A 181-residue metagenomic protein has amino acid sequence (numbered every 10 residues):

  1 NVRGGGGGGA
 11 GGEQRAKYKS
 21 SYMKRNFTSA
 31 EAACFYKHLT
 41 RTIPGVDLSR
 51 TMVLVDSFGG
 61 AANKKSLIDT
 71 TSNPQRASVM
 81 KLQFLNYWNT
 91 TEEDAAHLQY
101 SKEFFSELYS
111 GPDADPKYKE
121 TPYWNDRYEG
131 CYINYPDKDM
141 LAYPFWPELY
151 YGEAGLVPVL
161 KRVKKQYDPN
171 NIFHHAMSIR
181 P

Functional and structural regions predicted by a protein language model:
N1-P181: Soluble FAD-dependent oxygen oxidases
